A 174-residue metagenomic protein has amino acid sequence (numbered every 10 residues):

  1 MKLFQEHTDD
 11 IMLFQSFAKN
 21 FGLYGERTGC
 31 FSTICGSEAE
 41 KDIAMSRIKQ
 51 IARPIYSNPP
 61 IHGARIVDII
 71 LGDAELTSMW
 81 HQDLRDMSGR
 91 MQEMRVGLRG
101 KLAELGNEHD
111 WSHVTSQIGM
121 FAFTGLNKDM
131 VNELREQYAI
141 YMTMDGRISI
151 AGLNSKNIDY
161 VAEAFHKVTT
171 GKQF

Functional and structural regions predicted by a protein language model:
M1-I43: Active-site PLP attachment segment
H7, A39, L126-F174: PLP-dependent enzyme catalytic core of the Aspartate aminotransferase-like
T8-D9, E26-T28, S116-M120, Q137 (+1 more regions): Active-site lining segments that contact anionic ligands and/or coordinate catalytic metals
F14-S16, T124, I150: Short His-Asn-centered micro-motif
M45-A64, I69-R99: Structural signature of PLP-dependent enzymes
I61, H113-S116, M142: A structural signal for short secondary-structure junctions
L76-Q137: Conserved PLP-binding catalytic core of the aspartate aminotransferase-like
